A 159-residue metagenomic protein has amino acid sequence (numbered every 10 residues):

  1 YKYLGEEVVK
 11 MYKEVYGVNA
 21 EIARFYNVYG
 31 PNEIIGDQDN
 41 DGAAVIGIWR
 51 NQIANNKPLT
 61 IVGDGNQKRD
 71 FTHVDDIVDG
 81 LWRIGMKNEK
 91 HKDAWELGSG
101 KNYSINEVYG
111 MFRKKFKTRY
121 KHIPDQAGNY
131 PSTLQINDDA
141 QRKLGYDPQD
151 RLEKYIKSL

Functional and structural regions predicted by a protein language model:
Y1-L4: Active-site helix of classical SDR
E7-K68, V74-V78, W82-R83, G110-F112: NAD(P)-dependent short-chain dehydrogenase/reductase
I53-L159: C-terminal substrate-binding subdomain of Rossmann-fold SDR/epimerase-dehydratase oxidoreductases
